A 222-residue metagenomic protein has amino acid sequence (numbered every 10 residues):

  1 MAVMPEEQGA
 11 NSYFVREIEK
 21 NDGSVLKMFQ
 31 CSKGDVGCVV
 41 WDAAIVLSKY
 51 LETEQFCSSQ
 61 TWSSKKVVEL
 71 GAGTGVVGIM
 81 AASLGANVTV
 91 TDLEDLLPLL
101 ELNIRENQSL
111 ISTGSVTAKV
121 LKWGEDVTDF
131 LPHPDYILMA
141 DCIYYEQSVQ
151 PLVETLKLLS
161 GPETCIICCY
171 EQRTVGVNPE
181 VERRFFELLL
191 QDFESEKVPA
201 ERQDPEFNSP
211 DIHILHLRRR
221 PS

Functional and structural regions predicted by a protein language model:
M1-S222: S-adenosylmethionine-dependent methyltransferases
